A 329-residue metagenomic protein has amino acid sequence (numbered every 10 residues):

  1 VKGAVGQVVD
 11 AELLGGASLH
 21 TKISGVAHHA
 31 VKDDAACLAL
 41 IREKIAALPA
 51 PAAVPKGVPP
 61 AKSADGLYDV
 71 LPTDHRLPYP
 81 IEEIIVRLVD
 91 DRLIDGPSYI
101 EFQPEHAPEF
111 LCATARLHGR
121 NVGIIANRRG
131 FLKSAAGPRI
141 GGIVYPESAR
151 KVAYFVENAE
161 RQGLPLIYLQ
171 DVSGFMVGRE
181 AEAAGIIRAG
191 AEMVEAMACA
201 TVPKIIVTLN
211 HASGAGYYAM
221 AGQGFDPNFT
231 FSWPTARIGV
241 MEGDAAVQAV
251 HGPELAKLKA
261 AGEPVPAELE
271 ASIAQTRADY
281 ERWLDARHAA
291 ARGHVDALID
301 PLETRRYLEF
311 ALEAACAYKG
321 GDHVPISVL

Functional and structural regions predicted by a protein language model:
V1-L329: Ligand-binding clefts of soluble mixed alpha/beta catalytic domains
